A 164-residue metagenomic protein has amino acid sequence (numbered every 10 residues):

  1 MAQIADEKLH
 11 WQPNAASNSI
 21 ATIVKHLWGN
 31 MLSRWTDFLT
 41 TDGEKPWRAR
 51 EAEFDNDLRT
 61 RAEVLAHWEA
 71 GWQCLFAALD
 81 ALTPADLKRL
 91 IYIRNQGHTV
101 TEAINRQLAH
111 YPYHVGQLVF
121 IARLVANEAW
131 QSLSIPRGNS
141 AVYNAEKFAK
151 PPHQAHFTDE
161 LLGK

Functional and structural regions predicted by a protein language model:
D6-A52, I93-H156, L162-K164: Short, contiguous alpha-helical
E7, A81-R94: Acidic catalytic patch
R34-A78: Helix-adjacent hinge/juxtasegments
A70-L87, Q154-K164: Long, charge-rich low-complexity segments
